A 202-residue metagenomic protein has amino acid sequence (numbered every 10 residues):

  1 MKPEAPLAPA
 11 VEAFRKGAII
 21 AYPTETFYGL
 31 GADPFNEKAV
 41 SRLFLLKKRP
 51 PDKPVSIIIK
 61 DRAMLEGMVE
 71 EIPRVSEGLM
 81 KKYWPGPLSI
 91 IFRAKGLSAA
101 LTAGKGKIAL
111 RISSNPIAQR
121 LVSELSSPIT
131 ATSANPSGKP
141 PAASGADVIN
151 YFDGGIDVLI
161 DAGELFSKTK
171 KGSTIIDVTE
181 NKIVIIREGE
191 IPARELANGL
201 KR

Functional and structural regions predicted by a protein language model:
M1-R202: Active-site-adjacent structural elements in enzyme catalytic cores
